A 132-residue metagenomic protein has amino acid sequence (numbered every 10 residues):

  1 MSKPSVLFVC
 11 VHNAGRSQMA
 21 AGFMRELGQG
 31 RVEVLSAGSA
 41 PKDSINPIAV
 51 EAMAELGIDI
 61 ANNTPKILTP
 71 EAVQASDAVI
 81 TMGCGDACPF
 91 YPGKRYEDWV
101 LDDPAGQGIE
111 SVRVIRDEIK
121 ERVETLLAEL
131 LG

Functional and structural regions predicted by a protein language model:
M1-G132: Short polar/charged helix/loop
